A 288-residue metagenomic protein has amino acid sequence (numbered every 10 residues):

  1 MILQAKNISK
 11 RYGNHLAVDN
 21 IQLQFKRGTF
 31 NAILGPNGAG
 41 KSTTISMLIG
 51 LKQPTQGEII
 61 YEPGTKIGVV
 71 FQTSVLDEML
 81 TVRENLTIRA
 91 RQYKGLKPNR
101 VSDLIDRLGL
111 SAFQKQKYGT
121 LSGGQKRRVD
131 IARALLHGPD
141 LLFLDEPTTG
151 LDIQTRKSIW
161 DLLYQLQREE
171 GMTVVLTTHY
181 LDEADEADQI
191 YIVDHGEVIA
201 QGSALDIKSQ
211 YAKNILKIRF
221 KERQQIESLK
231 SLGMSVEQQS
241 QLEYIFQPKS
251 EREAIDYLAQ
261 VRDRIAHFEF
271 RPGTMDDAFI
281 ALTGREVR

Functional and structural regions predicted by a protein language model:
I49: Helix-to-loop junction immediately C-terminal to a conserved catalytic motif
T87, P98-F113: Conserved ABC ATPase "signature" region
K117-L121: Conserved ABC ATPase signature
L142-D145: Catalytic Walker B motif of ABC-type/P-loop ATPase nucleotide-binding domains
L162-I245: ABC transporter nucleotide-binding domain
L216-R288: Short, charged/small-residue-rich alpha-helical element at the C-terminal edge of ABC transporter nucleotide-binding
